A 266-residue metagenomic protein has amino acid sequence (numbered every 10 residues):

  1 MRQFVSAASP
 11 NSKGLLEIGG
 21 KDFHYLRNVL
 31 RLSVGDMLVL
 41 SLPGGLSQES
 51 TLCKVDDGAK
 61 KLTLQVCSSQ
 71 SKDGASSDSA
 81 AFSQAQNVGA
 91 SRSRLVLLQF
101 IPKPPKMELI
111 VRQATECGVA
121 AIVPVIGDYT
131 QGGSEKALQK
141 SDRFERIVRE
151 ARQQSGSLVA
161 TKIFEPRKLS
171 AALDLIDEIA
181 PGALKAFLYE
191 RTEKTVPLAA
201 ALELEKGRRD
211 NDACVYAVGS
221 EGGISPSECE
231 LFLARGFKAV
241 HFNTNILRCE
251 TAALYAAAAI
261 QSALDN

Functional and structural regions predicted by a protein language model:
M1-Q86: N-terminal positively charged helical leader segments and presequences
R2-Q3, L15, M37, L62 (+6 more regions): Structural motif
S69, I126-T130, T244-N245: Short, ordered loop/turn segments at secondary-structure junctions
A75-F187: RNA substrate-binding interface of SAM-dependent RNA methyltransferases
I179-L231, F237-H241: Active-site/ligand-binding-proximal alpha/beta "capping" segment
S225-N266: Structured adenosyl-cofactor binding patch, chiefly the S-adenosyl-L-methionine
